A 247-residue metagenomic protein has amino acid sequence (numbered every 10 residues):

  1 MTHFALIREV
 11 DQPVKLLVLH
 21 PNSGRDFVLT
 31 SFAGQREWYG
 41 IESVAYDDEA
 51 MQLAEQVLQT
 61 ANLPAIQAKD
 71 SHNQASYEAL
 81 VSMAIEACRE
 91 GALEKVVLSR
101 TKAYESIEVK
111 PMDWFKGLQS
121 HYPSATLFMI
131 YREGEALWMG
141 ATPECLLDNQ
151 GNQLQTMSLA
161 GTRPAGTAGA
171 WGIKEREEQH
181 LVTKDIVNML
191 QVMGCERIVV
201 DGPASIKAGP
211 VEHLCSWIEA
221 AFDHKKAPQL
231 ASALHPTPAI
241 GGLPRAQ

Functional and structural regions predicted by a protein language model:
M1-F4, R8-Q12, L19-R25, R36-E37 (+1 more regions): An anion-binding catalytic pocket shared by soluble metabolic enzymes
V10-P13, H20-V57: Glycine-rich, N-terminal phosphate-binding loop and its surrounding beta-alpha-beta segment
V14-L19, I198-V200: Hydrophobic transmembrane signal anchors and adjacent membrane-proximal interface regions, especially in viral
V44-A75, A79-S82, E105, M157-Q247: Contiguous alpha-helical scaffold segments within structured protein domains that host functional hotspots
E94: Glycine-centered loop/turn positions within well-structured domains that cap or flank conserved ligand/cofactor-binding
